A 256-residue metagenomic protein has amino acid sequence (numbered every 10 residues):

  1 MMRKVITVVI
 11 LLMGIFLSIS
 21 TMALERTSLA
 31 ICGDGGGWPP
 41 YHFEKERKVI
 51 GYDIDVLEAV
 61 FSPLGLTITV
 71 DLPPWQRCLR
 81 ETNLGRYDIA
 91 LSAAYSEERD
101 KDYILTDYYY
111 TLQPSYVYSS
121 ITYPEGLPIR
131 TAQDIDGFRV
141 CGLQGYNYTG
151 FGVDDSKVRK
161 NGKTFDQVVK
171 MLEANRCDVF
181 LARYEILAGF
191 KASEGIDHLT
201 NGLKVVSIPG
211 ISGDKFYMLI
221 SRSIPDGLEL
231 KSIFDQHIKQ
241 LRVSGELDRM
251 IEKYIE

Functional and structural regions predicted by a protein language model:
V8-S18: Bacterial N-terminal signal peptides
L24-E97, K101-D102, G142, N161 (+1 more regions): Extracytoplasmic small-molecule ligand-binding "clamshell" domains of the periplasmic binding protein/Venus flytrap
G35, T111-S115, D197-D235, E256: Periplasmic-binding protein-like
G36, R47-A59, S119-S156, K170 (+1 more regions): Bilobed "Venus flytrap"/periplasmic-binding protein-like clamshell domains and structurally analogous long
I54-P63, Y123-P124, Y217-M250: Extended ligand-binding regions for polar small-molecule ligands
E58, T67-D134, G145-Y148, K204-I211: Acidic, polar ligand-binding/catalytic clefts
T67, G145-K160, H198-N201, I233-E256: Ligand-binding clefts/hinges and TM-proximal coupling segments of bilobed small-molecule sensing domains
Q76-D88, I104, D166-E194: Short helices/loops that flank or line small-molecule/ion binding pockets
